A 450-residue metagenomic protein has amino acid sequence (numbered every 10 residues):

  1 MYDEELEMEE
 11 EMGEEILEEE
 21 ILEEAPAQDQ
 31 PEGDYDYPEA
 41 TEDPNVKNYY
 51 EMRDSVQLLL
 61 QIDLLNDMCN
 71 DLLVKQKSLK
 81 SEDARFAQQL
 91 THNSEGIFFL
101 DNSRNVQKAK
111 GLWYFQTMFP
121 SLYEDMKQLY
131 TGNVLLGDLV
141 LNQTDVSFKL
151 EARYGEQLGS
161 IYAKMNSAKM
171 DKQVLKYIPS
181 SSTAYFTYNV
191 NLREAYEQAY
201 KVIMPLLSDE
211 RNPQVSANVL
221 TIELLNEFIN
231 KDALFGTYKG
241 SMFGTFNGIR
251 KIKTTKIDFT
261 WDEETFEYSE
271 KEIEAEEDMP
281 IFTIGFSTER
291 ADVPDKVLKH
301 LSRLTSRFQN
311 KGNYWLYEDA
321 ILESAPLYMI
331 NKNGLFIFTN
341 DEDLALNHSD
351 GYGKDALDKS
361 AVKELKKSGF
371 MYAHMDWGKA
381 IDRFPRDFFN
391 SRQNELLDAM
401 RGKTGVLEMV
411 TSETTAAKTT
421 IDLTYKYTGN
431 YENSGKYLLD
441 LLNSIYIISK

Functional and structural regions predicted by a protein language model:
M1-K450: Signature of soluble extracytoplasmic/periplasmic domains of secreted precursors and cell-surface proteins
